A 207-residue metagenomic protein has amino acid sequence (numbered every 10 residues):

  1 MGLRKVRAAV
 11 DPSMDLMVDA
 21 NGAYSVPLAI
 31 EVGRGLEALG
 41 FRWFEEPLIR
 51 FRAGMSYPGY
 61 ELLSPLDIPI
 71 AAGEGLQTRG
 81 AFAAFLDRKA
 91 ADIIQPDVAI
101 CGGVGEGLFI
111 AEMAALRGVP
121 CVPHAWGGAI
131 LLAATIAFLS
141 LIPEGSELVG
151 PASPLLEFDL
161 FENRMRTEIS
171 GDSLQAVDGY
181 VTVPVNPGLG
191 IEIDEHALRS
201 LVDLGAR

Functional and structural regions predicted by a protein language model:
M1-E61, L66: Metal-dependent enolase-superfamily TIM-barrel catalytic cores that perform enediolate-based chemistry
D15-L16, E147-L148, R207: Secondary-structure boundary/capping residues
D19, A72, D97, P184 (+1 more regions): Short, flexible active-site loop motifs that bind/organize anionic cofactors or intermediates
R34, G40, L48-Y180: Shared catalytic-loop signature of beta/alpha-barrel
R164-R207: C-terminal extensions of enzymes
